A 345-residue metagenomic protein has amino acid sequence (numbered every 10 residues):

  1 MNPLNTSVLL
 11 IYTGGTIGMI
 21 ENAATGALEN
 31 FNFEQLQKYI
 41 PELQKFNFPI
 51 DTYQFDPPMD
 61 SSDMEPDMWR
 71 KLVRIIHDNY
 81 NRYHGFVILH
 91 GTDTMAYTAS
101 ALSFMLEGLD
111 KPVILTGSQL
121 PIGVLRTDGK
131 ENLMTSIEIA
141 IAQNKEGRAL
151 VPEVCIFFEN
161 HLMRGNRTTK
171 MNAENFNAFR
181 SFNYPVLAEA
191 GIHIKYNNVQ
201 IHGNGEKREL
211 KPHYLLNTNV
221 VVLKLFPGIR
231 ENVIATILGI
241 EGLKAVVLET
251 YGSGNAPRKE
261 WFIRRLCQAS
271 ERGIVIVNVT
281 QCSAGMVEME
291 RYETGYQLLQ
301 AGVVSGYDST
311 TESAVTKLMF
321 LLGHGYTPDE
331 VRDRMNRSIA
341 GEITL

Functional and structural regions predicted by a protein language model:
M1-D78: ATP/NTP phosphate-donor binding region
N5, I11-I17, N32-Q44, H161-S253 (+3 more regions): Accessory alpha-helical/coil subdomains and C-terminal extensions that flank or cap enzyme catalytic cores
T13-G15, G91-T92, S118-P121, Y251-S253 (+1 more regions): Short, ordered loop/turn segments at secondary-structure junctions
G14-G15, V87, S136, N160 (+2 more regions): Buried hydrophobic positions in well-ordered alpha/beta secondary-structure cores of metabolic enzymes
M19-I20, T94-A99, G129-L133, N255-P257: Short glycine/serine/threonine-rich phosphate/pyrophosphate-binding segments that cradle anionic phosphate groups
L89-K111, R258-R265, T294: Short Gly/Thr/Asp-enriched flexible loops that form oxyanion-binding sites at enzyme active sites
L115-G191: Internal gly/pro-rich beta-alpha loop/helix module that stabilizes soluble enzyme cofactors or their anionic handles
T250-L345: C-terminal non-catalytic interaction/assembly regions of soluble proteins
